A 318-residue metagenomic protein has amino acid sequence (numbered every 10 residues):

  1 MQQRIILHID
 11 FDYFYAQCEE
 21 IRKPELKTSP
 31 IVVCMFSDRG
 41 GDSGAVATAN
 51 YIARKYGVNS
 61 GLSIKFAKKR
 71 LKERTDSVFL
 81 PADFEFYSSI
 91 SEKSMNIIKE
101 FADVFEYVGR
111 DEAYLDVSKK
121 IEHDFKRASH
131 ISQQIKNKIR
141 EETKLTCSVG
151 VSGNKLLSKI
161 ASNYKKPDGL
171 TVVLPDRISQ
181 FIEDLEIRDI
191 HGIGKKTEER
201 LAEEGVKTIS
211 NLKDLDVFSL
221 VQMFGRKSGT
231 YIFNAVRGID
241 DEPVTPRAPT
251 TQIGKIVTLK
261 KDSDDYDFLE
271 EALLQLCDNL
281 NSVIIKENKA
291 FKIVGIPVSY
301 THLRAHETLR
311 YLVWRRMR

Functional and structural regions predicted by a protein language model:
M1-R110, Y114: Residues that scaffold, gate, or flank divalent-cation-dependent active/transport sites
C18-E20, G44-A47, L157-K165, V244-P246: Short acidic, glycine/serine/threonine-rich loops at helix termini
V108-E112, S152-K155, K289-I293: Short Gly/Ser/Thr- and Asp/Glu-enriched loop/turn motifs at secondary-structure junctions
L115-S132: Catalytic palm subdomain of template-directed nucleic-acid polymerases, centered on the conserved carboxylate motif
R127-D184: Long, highly charged, low-complexity intrinsically disordered interaction regions that mediate electrostatic DNA/RNA
D189, A202-R304, R310: DNA-contacting surface of Y-family translesion DNA polymerases
H306-R318: Positively charged, low-complexity/disordered segments
